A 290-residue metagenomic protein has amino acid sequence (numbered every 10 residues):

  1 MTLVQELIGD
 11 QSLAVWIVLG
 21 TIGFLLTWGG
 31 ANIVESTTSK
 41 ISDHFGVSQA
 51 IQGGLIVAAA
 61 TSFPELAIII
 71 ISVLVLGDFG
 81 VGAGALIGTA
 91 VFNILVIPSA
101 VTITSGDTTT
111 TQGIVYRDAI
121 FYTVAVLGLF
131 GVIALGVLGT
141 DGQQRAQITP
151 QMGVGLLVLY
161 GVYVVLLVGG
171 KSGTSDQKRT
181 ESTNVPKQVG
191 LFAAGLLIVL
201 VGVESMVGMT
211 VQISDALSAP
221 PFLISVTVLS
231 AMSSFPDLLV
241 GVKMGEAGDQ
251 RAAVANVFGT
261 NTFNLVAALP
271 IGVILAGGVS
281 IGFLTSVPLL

Functional and structural regions predicted by a protein language model:
M1-L290: Hydrophobic alpha-helical segments, chiefly the membrane-spanning helices and signal/signal-anchor peptides
